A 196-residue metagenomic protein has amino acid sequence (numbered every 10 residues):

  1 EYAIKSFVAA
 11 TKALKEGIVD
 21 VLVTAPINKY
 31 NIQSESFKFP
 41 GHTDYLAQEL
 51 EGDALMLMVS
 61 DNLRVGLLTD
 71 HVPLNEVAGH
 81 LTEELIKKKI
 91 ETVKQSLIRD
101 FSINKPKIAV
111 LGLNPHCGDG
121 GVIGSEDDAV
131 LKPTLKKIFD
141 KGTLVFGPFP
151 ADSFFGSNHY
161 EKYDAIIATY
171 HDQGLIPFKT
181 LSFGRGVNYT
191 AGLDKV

Functional and structural regions predicted by a protein language model:
E1-E126, L131-V196: Anion-binding alpha/beta catalytic cores of soluble intermediary-metabolism enzymes, centered on
